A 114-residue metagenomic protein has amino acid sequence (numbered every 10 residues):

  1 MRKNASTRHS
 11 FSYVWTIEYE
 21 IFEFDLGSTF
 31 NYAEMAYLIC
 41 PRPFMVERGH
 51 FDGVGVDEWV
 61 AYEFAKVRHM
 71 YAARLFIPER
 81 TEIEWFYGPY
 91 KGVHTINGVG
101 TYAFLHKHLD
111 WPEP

Functional and structural regions predicted by a protein language model:
M1-A36, P41, V56-F64, A72-P78: Mobile cap/lid helix-loop segments that gate and shape the active-site cleft of serine hydrolases
Y19, A65, M70-P114: C-terminal catalytic histidine-bearing segment of alpha/beta-hydrolase fold enzymes
C40-D57, Y87: Conserved strand-to-loop "acid loop" that flanks and positions the catalytic carboxylate
V54, E58, G92-T95: Charge-dense, low-complexity intrinsically disordered segments
